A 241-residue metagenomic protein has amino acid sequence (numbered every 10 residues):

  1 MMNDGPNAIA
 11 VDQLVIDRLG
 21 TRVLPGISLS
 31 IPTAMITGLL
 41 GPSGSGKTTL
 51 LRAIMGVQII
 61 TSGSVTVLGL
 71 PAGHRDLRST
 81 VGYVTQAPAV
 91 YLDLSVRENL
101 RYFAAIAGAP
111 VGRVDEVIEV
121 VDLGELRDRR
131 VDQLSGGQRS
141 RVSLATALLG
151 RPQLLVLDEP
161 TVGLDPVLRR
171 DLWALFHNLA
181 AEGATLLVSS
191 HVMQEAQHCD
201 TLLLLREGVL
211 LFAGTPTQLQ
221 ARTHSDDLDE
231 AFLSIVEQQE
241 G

Functional and structural regions predicted by a protein language model:
M55: Helix-to-loop junction immediately C-terminal to a conserved catalytic motif
S62-G73, L77-S79: Conserved ABC transporter NBD signature motif
R101, A105, V111-R127: Conserved ABC ATPase "signature" region
R130-L134: Conserved ABC ATPase signature
L155-E159: Catalytic Walker B motif of ABC-type/P-loop ATPase nucleotide-binding domains
